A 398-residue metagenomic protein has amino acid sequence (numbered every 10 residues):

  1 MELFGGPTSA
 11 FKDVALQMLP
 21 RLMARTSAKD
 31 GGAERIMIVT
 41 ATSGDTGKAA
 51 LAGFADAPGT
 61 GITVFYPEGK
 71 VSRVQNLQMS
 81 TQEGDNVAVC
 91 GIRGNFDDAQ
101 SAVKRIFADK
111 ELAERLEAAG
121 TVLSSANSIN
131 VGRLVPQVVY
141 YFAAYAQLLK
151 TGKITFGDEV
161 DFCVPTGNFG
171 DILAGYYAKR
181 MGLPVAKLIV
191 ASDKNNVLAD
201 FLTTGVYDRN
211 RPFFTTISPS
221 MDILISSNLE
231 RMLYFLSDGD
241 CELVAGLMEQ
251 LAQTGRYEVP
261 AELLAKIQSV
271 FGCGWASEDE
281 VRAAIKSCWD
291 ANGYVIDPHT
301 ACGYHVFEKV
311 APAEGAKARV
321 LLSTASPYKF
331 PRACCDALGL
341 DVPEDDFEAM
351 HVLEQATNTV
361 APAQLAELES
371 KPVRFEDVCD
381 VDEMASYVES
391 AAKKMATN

Functional and structural regions predicted by a protein language model:
M1-N398: PLP-dependent amino-acid enzyme catalytic core
